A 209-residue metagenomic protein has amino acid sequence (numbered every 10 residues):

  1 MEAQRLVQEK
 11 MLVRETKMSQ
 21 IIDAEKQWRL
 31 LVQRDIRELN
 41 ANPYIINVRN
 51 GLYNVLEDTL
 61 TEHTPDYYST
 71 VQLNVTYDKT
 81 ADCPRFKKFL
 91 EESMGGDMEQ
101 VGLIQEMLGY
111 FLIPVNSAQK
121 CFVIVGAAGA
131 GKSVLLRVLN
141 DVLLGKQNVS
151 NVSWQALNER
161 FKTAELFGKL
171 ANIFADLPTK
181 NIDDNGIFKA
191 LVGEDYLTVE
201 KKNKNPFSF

Functional and structural regions predicted by a protein language model:
M1-L73: Intein modules and their embedded homing endonuclease domains
R5-L12, L143-R160, I182-N185, T198-P206: Positively charged interface segments
Q20-A24, I36-N47, V101-E106, K120-V123 (+1 more regions): Short coil/turn segments at secondary-structure boundaries
I36-E38, P43-I45, L52, P114 (+3 more regions): A general structural signal for short secondary-structure junctions and capping/turn motifs
L39, L60, L73, L157 (+2 more regions): Short clusters of hydrophobic/aromatic residues that line enzyme substrate/ligand-binding pockets
L52-L170: P-loop NTPase catalytic core of nucleic-acid-dependent motor ATPases
K162-F209: Conserved nucleotide-sensing/catalytic segment adjacent to the nucleotide-binding pocket in NTP-handling enzymes
